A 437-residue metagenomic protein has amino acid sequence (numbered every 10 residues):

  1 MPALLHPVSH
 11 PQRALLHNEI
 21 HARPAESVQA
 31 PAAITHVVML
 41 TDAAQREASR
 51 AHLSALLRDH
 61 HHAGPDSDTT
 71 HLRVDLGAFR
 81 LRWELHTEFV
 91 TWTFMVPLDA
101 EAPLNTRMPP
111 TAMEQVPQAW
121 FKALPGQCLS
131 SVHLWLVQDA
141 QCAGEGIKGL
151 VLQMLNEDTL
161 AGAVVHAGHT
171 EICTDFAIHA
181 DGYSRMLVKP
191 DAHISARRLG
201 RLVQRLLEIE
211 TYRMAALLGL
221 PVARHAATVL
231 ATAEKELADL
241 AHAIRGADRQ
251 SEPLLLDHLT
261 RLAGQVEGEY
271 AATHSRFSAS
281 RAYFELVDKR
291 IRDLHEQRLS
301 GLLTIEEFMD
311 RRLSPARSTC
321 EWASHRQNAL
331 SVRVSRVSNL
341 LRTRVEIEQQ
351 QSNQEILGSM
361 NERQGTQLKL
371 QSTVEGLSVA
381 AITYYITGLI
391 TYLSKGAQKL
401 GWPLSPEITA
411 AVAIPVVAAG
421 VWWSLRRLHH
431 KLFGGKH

Functional and structural regions predicted by a protein language model:
M1-S130: N-terminal pre-transmembrane cytosolic regions of membrane proteins
A25, L218-P221, H225, G268 (+1 more regions): Conserved aromatic-histidine-acidic binding/catalytic patches
P97-H258, G264: Extended alpha-helical interaction modules
I178-I194, H225-L230, E234, E269-L294 (+1 more regions): Short, positively charged
I194, L286, P315, W322 (+1 more regions): Cytosol-facing regions at membranes
A238-A241, R245, D288, S378 (+1 more regions): Signal for well-folded cores of large energy- and translation-related assemblies
L262-T387: Membrane-associated alpha-helical segments
G365-H437: Alpha-helical transmembrane anchor segments
